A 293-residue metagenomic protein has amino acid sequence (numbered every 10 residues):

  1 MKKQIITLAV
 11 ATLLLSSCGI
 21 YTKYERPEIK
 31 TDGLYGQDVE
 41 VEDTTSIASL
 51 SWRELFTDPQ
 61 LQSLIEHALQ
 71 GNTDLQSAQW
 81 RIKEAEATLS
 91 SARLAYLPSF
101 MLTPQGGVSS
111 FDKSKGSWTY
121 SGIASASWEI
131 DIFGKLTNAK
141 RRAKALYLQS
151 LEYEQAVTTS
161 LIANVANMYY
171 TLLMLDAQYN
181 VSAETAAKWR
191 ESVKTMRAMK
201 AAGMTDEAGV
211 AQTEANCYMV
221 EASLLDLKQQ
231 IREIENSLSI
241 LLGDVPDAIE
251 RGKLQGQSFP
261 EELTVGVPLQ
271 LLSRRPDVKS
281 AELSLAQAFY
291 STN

Functional and structural regions predicted by a protein language model:
K3-A9, L14-Q70, K228-S273: Terminal intrinsically disordered/low-complexity segments used for targeting and assembly
L13-S16, S90, N293: Residue-level signal for alpha-helical transmembrane segments in multi-pass membrane proteins
L50-S51, T57-H67, G71, Q76-Q79 (+4 more regions): Small/polar-residue-enriched beta-strand and adjacent coil segments characteristic of outer-membrane beta-barrel
S63, S77-W80, A87, N167 (+2 more regions): Alpha-helical macromolecular-interaction surfaces
K83, A215-Y218, A286: Short amphipathic alpha-helical surface patches that mediate protein-protein
A145, E152-V267: Periplasmic alpha-helical coiled-coil/stalk elements that build and connect Gram-negative outer-membrane
